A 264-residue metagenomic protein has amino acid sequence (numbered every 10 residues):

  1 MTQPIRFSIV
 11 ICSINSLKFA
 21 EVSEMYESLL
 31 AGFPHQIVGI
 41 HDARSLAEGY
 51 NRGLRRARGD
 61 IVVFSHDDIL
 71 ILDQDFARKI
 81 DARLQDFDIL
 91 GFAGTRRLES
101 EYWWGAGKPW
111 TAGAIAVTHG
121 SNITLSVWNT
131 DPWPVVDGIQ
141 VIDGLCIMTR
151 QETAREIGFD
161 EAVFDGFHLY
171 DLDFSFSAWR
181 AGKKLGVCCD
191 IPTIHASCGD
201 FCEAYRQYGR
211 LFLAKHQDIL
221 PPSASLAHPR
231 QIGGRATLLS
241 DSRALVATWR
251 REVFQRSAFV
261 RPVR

Functional and structural regions predicted by a protein language model:
M1-S28: N-proximal low-complexity "stem/linker" segments adjacent to membrane-targeting elements
A43, L70, Q74-A114: Conserved donor NDP-sugar-binding/catalytic core segment of glycosyltransferases
A43-A57: Glycine-rich, basic loop-to-helix element that forms the pyrophosphate-binding segment of sugar-nucleotide handling
V62: Short aromatic/hydrophobic "clamp" motif used to bind/position activated sugar donors
N122-T149: A recurrent flexible, glycine/aromatic-enriched loop bordering the glycosyltransferase active site that acts as
V141-I142, Q151, R155-F176, K183-I194: Donor nucleotide-sugar recognition loop
K183-R206, L211, K215: Active-site donor/metal-binding and catalytic loop motifs of nucleotide-sugar-dependent glycosylation enzymes
A204-A214, H228-R264: Non-catalytic, C-terminal membrane-associated alpha-helical segments of glycosyltransferases
